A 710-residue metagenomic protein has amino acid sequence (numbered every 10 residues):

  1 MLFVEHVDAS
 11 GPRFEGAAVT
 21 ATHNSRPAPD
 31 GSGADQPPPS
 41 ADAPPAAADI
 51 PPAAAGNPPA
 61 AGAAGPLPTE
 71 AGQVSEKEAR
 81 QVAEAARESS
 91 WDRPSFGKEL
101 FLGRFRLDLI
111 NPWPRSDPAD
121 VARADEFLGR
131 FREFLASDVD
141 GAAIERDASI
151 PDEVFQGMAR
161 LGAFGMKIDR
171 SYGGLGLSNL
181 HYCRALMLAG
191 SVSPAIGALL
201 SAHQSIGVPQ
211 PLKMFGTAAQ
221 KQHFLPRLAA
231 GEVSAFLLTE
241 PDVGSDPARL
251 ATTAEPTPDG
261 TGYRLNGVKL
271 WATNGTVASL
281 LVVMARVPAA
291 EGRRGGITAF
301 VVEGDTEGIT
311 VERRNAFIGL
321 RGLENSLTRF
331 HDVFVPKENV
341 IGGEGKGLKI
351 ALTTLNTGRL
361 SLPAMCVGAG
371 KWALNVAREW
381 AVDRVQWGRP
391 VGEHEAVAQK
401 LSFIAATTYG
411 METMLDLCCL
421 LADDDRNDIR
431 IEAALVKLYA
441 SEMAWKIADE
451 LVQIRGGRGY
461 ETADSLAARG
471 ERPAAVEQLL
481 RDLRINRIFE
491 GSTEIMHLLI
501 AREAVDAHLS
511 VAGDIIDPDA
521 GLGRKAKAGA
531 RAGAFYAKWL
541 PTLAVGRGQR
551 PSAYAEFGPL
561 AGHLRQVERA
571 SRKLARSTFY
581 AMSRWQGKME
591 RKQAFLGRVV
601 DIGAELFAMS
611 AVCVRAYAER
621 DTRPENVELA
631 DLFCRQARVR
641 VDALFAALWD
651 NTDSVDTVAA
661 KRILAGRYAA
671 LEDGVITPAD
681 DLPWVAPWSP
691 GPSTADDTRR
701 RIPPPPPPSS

Functional and structural regions predicted by a protein language model:
L2-H203, L212-K213, P226, A230 (+7 more regions): Flavin-dependent oxidoreductase catalytic core characteristic of acyl-CoA dehydrogenase/oxidase-like enzymes
S201-V208, T239-D242: Short, glycine/charge-rich beta-strand/loop segments that flank catalytic centers and engage negatively charged groups
H223-P226, T239-E255, L270: Beta-sandwich/jelly-roll carbohydrate-recognition scaffolds of carbohydrate-active enzymes
A230-L238: A short, Trp-centered hydrophobic/proline-enriched beta-strand micro-motif
D242-S245, W271-N274, A290-E291, F317-E324: Short Gly/Pro-enriched turn/cap motifs at secondary-structure boundaries
T261-G262, N266-T310: A short core secondary-structure module
G308-N315, G322, S326-T328: Glycine-rich active-site loop/lid that clamps phosphate-bearing ligands
